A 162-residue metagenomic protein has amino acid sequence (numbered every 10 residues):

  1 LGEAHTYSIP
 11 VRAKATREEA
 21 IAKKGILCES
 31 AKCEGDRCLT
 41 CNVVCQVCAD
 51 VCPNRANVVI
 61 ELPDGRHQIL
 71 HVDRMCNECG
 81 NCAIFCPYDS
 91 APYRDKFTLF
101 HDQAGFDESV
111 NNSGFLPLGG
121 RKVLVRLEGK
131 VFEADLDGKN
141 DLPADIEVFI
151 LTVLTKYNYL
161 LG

Functional and structural regions predicted by a protein language model:
L1-A22, V72-G162: Flanking helices and flexible, charged tails adjoining ferredoxin-like Fe-S electron-transfer domains in multi-subunit
L1-M75, G119-R121: Ferredoxin-type iron-sulfur electron-transfer modules and their immediate structural context
